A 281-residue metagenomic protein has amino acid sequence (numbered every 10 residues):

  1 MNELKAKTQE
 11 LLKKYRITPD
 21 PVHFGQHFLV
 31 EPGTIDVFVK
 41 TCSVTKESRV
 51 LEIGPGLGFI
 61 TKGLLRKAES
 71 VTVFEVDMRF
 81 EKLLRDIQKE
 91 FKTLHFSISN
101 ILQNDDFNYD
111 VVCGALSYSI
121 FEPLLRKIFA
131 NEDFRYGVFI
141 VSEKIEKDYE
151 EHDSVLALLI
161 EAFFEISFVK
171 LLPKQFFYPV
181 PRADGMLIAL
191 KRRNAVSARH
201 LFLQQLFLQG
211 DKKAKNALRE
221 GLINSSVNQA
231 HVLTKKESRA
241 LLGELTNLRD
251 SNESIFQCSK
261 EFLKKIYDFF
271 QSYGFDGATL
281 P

Functional and structural regions predicted by a protein language model:
M1-Q205, F256, F262-P281: Catalytic cores of RNA-modifying enzymes
A183-Q271: An accessory alpha-helical subdomain
